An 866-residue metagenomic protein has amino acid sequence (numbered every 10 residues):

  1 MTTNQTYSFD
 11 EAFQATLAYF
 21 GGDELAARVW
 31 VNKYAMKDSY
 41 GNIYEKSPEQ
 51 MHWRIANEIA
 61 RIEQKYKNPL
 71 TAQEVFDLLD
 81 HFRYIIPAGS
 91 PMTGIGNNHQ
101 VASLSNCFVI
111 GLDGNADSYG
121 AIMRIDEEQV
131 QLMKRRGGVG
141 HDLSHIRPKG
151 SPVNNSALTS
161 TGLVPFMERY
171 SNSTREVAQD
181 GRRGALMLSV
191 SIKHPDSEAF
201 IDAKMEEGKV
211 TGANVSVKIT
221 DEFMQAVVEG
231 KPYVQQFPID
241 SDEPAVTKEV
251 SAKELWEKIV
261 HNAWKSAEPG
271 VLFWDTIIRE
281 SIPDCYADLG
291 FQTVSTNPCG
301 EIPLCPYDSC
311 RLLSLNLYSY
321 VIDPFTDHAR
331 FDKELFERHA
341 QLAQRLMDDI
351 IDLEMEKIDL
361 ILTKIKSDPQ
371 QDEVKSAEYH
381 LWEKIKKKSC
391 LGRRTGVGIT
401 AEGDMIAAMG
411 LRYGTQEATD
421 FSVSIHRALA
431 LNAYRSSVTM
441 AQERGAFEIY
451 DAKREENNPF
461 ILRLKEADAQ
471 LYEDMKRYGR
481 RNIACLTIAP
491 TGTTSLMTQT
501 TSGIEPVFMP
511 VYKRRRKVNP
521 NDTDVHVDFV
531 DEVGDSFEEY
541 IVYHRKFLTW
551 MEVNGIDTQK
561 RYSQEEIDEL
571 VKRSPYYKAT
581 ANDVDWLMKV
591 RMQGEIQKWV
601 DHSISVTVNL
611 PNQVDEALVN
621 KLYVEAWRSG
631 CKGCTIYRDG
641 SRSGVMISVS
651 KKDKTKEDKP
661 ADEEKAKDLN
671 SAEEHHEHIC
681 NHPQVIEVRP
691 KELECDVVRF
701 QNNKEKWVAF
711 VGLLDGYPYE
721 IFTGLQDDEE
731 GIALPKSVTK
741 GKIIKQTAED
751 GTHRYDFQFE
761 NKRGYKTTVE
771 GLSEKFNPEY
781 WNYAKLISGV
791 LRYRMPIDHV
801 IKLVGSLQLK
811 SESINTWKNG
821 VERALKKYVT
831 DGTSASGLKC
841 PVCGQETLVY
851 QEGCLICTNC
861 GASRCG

Functional and structural regions predicted by a protein language model:
T2-Q73, N155-R169, Q179-F291, I322-T326 (+5 more regions): Conserved, charged catalytic cores of large soluble enzymes
E24, G300-I302, E354, I461 (+4 more regions): Catalytic alpha/beta core of large soluble enzyme barrels
M36, E58-K65, L78-N155, L163-F166 (+10 more regions): Function-dense linear segments that define catalytic or interfacial modules in macromolecule-processing proteins
F76, F237-P238, H339-K386, C390 (+5 more regions): Internal maturation/activation junctions in enzymes
Y472-R477, S650-V711: Short, Gly/Pro- and small/polar-rich lid/capping loops
C840-C843, C857: Short cysteine-rich clusters marking metal-coordination/redox-active sites
E846-L848, S863-R864: Cys/His-rich microdomains that often coordinate metals
G853-S863: Cysteine-rich micro-motifs
